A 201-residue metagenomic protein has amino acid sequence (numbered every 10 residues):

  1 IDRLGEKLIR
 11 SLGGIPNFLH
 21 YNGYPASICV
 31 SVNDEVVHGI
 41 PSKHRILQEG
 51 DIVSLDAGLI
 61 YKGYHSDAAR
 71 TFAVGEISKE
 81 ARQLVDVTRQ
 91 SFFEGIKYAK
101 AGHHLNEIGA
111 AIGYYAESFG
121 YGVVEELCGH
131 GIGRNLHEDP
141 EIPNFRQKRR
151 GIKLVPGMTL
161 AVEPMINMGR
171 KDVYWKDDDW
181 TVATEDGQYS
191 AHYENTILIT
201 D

Functional and structural regions predicted by a protein language model:
I1-D201: Active-site neighborhoods and metal-handling regions in enzymes and metal-associated proteins
